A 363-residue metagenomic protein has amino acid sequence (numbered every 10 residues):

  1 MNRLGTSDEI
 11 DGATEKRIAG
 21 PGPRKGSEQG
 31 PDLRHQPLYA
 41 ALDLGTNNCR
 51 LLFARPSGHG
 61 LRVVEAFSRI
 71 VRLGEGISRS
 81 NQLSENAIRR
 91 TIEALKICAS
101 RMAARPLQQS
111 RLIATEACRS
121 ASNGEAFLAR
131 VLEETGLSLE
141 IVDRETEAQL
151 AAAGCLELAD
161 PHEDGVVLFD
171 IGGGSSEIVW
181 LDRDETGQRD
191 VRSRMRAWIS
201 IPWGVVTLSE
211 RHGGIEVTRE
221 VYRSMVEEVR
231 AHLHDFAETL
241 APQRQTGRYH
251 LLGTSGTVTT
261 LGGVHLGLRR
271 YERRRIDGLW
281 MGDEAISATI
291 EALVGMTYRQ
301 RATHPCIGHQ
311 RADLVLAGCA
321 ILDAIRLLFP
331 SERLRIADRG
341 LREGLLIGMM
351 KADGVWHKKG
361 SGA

Functional and structural regions predicted by a protein language model:
M1-L38: Non-catalytic pre-domain segments flanking phosphatase-related domains
R34-R62: N-terminal basic/disordered segments at the start of proteins
Q36-Y39, F53-P56, R72, G76-R105 (+3 more regions): Helical "lid/coupling" subdomains associated with nucleotide-phosphate turnover
D43-N48, F169-S175, T254-T257, G340: A short acidic Gly-Thr/Ser loop motif
N47, Q108, E332: Short acidic/polar active-site loop segments enriched in Thr and Asp
N48, A66, V166, G173-E177 (+1 more regions): Broad gene-expression machinery/nucleic-acid interaction feature
G60-R72: N-terminal glycine-rich anion-binding loops that anchor highly charged ligand groups
